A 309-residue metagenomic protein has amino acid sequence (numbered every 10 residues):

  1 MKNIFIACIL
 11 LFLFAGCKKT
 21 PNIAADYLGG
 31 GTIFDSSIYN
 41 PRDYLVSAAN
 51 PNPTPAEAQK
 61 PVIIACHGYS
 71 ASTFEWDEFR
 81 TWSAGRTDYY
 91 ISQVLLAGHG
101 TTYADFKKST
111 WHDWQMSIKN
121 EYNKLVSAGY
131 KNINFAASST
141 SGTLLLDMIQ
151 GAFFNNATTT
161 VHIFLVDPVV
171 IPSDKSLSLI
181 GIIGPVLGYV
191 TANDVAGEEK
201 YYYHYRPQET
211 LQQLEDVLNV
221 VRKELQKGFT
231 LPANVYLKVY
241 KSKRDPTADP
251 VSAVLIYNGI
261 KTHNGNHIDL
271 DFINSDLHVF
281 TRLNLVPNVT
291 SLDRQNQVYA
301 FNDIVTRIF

Functional and structural regions predicted by a protein language model:
F34-T101: Short, surface-exposed "cap/lid" segments of acyl-processing enzymes
N50-E57, Y205-L277, D293-T306: Serine-hydrolase catalytic core
G98-G100, L270-L292: Histidine-bearing beta->alpha loop at or near hydrolase active sites
T101-N134: Catalytic nucleophile-loop/oxyanion-hole region of alpha/beta-hydrolase and closely related hydrolase-like folds
F135-A136, I163: Conserved alpha/beta-hydrolase fold motif
A136-L145: Gly/Ala-rich beta-loop-alpha elbow adjacent to hydrolase catalytic centers
I163-L177: Active-site nucleophile loop of the alpha/beta-hydrolase fold
